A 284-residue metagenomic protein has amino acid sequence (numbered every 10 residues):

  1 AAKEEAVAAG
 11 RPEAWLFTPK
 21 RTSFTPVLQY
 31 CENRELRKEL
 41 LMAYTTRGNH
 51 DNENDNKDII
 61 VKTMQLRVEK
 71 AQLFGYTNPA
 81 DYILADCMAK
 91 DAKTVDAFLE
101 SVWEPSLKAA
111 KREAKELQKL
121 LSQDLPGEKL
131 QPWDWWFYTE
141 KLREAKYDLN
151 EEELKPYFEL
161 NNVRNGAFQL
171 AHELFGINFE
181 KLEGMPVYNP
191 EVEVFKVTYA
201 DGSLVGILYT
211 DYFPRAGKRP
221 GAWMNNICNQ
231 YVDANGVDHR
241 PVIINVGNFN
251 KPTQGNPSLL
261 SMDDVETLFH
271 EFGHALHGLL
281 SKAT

Functional and structural regions predicted by a protein language model:
A1, A283-T284: Short, intrinsically disordered, charge-balanced linker/junction segments flanking boundaries in proteins
A1-T18, Q29, V61, L66 (+1 more regions): Active-site-proximal, well-structured secondary-structure segments within enzyme catalytic domains
S23-Q29, N49-D55: A ubiquitous short alpha-helical element
Y30-R47: Short, charge-rich amphipathic alpha-helices with coiled-coil/heptad character
L36, G48, N52, E69 (+1 more regions): Surface-exposed loop/turn segments and immediately adjacent short secondary-structure elements within folded domains
G48-H50, G217-R219, D264, A275-L276: Signal/transit-peptide handling
N52, N56, P156, L160 (+1 more regions): Alpha-helix N-cap/helix-initiation motif
V68-G75, A171, K251, N256-S281: Active-site recognition of the HExxH zinc-binding catalytic motif
